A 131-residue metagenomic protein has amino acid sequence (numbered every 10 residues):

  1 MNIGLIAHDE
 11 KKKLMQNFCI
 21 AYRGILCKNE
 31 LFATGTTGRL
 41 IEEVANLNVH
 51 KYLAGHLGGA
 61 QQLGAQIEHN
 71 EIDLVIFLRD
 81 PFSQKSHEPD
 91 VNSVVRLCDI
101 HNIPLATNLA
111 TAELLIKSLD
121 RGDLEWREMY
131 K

Functional and structural regions predicted by a protein language model:
M1-I3: Extreme N-terminal starter segment of soluble prokaryotic enzymes
M15-G24: Histidine-anchored nucleotide/phosphate-binding helix
K28-T37: Short internal beta-strands
E30, L47-G58, W126-M129: Short hydrophobic/aromatic-enriched beta-strand-loop microsegments
A60-I100: Mid-chain, well-packed structural core segment of small domains
V95-L115: Short, acidic/small-residue loops that bind anionic groups at enzyme active sites
A110-K131: Short, glycine-/small-residue-rich phosphate/pyrophosphate-handling segment
